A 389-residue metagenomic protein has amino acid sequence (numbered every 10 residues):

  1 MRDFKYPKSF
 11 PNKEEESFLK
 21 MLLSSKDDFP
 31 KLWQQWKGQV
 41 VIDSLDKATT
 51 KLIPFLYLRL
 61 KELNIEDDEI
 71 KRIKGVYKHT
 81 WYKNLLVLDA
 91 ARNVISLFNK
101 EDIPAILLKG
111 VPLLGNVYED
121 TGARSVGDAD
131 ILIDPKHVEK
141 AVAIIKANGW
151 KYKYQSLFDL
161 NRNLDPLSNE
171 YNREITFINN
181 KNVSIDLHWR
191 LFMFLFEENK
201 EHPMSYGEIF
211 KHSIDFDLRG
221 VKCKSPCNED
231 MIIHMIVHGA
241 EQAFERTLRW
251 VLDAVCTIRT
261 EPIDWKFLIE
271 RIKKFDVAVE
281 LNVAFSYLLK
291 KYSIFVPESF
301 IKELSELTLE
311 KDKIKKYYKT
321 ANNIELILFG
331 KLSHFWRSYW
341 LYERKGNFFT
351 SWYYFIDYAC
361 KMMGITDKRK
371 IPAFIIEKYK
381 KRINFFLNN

Functional and structural regions predicted by a protein language model:
R2-G127, I133-N389: Conserved NTP-donor binding/palm subdomain of two-metal-ion nucleotidyltransferases/polymerases, i.e., the charged
